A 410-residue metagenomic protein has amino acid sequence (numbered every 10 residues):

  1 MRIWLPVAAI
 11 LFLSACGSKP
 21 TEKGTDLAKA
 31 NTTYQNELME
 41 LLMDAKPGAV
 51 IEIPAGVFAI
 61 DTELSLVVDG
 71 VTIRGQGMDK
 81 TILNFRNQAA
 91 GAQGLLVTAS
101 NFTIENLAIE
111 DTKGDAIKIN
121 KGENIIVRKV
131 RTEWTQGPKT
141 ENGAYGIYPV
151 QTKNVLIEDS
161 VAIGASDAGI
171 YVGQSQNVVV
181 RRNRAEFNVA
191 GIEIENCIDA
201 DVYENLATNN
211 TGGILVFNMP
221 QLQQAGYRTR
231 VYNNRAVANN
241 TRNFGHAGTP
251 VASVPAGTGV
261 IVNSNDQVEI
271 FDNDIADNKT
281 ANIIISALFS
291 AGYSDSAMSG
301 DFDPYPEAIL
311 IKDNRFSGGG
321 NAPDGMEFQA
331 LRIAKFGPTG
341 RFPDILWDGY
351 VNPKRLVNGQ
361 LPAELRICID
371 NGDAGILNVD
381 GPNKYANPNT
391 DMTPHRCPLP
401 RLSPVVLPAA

Functional and structural regions predicted by a protein language model:
M1-V7: Sec-dependent signal peptide recognition, specifically the positively charged N-region followed immediately by
L13-A15: C-terminal motif of bacterial Sec signal peptides marking the signal peptidase cleavage site
P20-N36, V50, G70-G114, Q136: Right-handed parallel beta-helix/beta-spiral solenoid domain characteristic of secreted/periplasmic
L38-M39, D61, R86-L95, D111-K118 (+8 more regions): Extracellular beta-strand/beta-solenoid scaffold signature
L41-I60, T72-Q76: Glycine-rich repeat segments that build the extracellular carbohydrate-interaction surface of secreted and virion
G48, P54, Q76-D79, S100-D111 (+9 more regions): Right-handed parallel beta-helix
I275, A281-L288, F302, E307: Structured C-terminal portions of repeat-based eukaryotic scaffold domains
A291, D295-A410: Acidic, glycine- and Ser/Thr-rich low-complexity intrinsically disordered tracts in extracellular/secreted proteins
